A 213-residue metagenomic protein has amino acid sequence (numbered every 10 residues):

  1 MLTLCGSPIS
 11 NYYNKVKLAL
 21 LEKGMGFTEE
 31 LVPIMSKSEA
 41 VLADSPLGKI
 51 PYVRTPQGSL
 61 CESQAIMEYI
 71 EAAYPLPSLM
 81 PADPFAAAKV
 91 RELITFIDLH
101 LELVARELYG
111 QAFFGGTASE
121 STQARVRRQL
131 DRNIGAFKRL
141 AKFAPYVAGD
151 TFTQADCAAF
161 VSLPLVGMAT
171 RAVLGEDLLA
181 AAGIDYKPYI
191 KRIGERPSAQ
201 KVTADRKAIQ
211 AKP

Functional and structural regions predicted by a protein language model:
M1-R127, K138, A144-V147: GST-like domain detector, emphasizing the conserved glutathione-binding G-site in the N-terminal thioredoxin-like
E29, D150, V202-T203: A generic structural-conservation signal
M35, F152, A208: Positions that flank functional sites
A40, F114, A172, K212-P213: Residue-level signature of transmembrane alpha-helix interfaces in integral membrane proteins
L42, A88-R91, A158, K187 (+1 more regions): Generic structural signal for individual residues within well-ordered alpha-helical segments across diverse proteins
E92-F96, P145-Y146, A169, A204-P213: Short flexible/disordered coil segments
I97-E195: GST-like fold's C-terminal all-alpha helical module
D185-P213: Long hydrophobic alpha-helical segments typical of transmembrane helices together with their membrane-interfacial
